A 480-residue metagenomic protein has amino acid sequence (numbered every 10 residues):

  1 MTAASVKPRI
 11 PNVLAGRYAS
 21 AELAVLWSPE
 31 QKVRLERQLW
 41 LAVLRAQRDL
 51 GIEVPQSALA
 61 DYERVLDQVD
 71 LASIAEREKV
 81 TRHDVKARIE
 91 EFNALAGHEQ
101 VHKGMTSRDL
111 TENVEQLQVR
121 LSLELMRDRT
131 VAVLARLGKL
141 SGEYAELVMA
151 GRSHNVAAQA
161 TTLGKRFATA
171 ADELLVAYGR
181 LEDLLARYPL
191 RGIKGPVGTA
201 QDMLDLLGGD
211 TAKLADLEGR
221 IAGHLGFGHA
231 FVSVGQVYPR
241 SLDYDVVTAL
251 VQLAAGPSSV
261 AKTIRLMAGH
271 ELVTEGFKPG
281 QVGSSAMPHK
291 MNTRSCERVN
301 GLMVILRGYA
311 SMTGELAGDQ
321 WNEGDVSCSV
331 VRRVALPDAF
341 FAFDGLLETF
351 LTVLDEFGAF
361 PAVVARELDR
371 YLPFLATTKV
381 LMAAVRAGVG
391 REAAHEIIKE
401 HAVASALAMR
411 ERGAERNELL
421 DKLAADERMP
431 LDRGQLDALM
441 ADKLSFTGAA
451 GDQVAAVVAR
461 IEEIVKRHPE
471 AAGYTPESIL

Functional and structural regions predicted by a protein language model:
T2-A200, D205, G209-R220, G283 (+3 more regions): A helix-coil-helix interface module used to build multimeric assemblies and to scaffold catalytic/cofactor sites
R37, R82-V85, T130, L134-L137 (+7 more regions): Alpha-helical transition-metal enzyme core signature, strongest for iron centers
G142-G164, T274-K290, E323-V331, D355-L375: Glycine-rich cofactor-pocket loops
K165, Y244-Q252, K379-A387: Short, well-ordered beta-strand elements within core beta-sheets of diverse protein domains
T211-Q236: Active-site-adjacent "gating/activation" loops or surface patches in catalytic cores
V237-L272, G276, Q281-A342: A conserved active-site cap/scaffold subdomain adjacent to cofactor or substrate pockets
R298, I305-R391, I397-E400: Long, amphipathic alpha-helical stalk/connector segments used for oligomerization, subunit docking, or mechanical
A393, I397-H401, K422, D432: Extended, low-charge hydrophobic alpha-helical regions
